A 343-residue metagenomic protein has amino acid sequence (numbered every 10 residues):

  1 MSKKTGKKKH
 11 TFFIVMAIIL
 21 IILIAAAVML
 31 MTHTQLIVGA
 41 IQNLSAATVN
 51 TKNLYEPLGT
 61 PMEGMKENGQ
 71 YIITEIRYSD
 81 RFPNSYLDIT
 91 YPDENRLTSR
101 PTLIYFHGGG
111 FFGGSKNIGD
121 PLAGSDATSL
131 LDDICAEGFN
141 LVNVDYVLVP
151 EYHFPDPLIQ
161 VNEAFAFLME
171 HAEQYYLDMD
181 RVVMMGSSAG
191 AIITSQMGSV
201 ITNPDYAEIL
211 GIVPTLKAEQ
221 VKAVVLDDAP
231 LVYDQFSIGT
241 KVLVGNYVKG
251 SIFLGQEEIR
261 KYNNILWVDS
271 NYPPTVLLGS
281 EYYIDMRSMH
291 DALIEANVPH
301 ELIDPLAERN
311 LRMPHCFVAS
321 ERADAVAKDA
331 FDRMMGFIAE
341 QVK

Functional and structural regions predicted by a protein language model:
M1-G6: Juxtamembrane low-complexity tails/linkers enriched in Ser/Thr-Pro and polybasic
K7-K343: Alpha/beta-hydrolase superfamily serine-hydrolase fold, recognizing
